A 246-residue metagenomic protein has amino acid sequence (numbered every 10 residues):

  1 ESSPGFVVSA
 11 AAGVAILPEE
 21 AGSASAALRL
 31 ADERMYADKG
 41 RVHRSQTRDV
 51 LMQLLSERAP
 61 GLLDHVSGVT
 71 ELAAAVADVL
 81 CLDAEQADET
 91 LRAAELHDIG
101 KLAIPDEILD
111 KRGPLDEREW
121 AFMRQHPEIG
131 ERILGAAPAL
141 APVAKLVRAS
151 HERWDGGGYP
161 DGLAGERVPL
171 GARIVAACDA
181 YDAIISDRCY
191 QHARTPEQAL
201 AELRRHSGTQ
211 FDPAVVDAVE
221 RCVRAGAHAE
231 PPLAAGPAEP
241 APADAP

Functional and structural regions predicted by a protein language model:
E1-S2, M35: Hydrophobic, Leu/Ile/Phe/Ala-enriched alpha-helical segments that form helix-helix packing faces
S2-S3, A24-S25, S45-T47, M52 (+1 more regions): Metal-dependent catalytic cores of enzymes that make or break cyclic nucleotides and related phosphoester linkages
F6-A11: PAS and PAS-like sensory/regulatory domains
G13-A15, R34, E166: Output-coupling edge of small sensory domains
I16-L17, M35, P105, K111: Short, solvent-exposed coil/turn linker segments
L17-H43: Catalytic-core segments of nucleotide cyclases and related cyclic-nucleotide turnover enzymes
